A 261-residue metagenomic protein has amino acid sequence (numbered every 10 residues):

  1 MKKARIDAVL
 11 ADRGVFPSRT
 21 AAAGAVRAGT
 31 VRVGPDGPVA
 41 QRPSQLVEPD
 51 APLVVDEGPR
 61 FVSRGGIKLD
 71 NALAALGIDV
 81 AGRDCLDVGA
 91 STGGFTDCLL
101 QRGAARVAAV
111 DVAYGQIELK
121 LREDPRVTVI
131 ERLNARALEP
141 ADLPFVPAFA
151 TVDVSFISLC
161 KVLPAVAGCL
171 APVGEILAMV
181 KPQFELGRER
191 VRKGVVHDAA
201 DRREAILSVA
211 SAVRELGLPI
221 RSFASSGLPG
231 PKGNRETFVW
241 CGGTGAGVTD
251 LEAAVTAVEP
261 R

Functional and structural regions predicted by a protein language model:
A4-I6, S18-I78: S4-like RNA-binding module at protein N-termini
V80-S91, L99: Conserved class I S-adenosyl-L-methionine
S91-T96, A113: Residues at the N-terminus of the alpha-helix immediately C-terminal to the conserved SAM/SAH-binding loop
C98-R106: Conserved S-adenosyl-L-methionine
R106-K161: S-adenosyl-L-methionine
C160-L177: A short glycine-rich, Lys/Arg-flanked "PGG" loop and its adjoining helix->strand segment in the class I
P182-D198: Short, glycine-/aromatic-enriched active-site segment of Class I SAM-dependent methyltransferases
R235, V239-R261: Flexible, glycine-/basic-rich loop-and-beta segments that form/coincide with the SAM-dependent methyltransferase
